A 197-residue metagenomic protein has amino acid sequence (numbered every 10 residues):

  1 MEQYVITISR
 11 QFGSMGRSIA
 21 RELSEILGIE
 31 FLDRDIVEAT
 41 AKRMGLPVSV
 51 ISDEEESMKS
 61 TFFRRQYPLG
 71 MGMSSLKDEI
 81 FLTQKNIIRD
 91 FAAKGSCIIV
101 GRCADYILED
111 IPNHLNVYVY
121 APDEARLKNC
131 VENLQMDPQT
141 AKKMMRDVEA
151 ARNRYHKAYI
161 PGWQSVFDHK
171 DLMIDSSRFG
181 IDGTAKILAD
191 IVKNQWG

Functional and structural regions predicted by a protein language model:
E2-V5: Extreme N-terminal starter segment of soluble prokaryotic enzymes
I8-R21: Glycine-rich phosphate-binding P-loop
E30-A41: Short beta-strand-centered segment that lines the nucleotide-binding/catalytic pocket of NTP-utilizing
A41-S96: ATP-dependent small-molecule kinase phosphotransfer cores that center on conserved nucleotide phosphate-binding segments
S60-Q66, D137-D182: Small-molecule kinase domains that catalyze NTP-dependent phosphoryl transfer to phosphate-bearing small molecules
K85, I181-A189: Short, amphipathic alpha-helical "lid/cap" segments that border enzyme active or binding sites
D110-N133, P138-V148: Conserved phosphate-donor/acceptor-positioning beta-strand/loop module used by diverse small-molecule
